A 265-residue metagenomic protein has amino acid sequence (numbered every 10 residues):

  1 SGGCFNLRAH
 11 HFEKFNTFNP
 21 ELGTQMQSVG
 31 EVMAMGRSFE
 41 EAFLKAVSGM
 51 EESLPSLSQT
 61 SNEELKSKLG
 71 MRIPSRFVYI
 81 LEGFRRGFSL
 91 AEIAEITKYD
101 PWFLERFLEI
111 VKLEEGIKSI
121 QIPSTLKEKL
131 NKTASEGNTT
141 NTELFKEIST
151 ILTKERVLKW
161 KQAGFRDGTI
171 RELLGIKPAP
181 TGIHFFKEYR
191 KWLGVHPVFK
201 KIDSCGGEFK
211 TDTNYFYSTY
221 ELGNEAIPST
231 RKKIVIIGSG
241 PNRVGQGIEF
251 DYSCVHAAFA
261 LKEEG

Functional and structural regions predicted by a protein language model:
S1-G265: ATP-dependent carboxylate/acyl-activation modules
